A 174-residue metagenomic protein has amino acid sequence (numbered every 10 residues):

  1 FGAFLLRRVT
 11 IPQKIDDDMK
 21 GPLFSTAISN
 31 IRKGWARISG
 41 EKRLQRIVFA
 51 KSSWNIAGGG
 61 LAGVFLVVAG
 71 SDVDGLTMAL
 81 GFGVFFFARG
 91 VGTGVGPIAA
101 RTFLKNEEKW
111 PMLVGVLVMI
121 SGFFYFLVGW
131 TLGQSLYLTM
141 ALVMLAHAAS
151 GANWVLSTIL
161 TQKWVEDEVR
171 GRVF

Functional and structural regions predicted by a protein language model:
F1-A3, I56-G58, A69, T131 (+1 more regions): Hydrophobic alpha-helical membrane segments
F1-R7, R89: Symmetry-related core transmembrane helices of the 12-TM Major Facilitator Superfamily/SLC fold
L6-V9, A99: Junction motif at the cytosolic side of a transmembrane helix
R8-F49: Juxtamembrane intracellular "pre-TM" segments in multi-pass secondary transporters
R32, S39, G70-F174: C-terminal transmembrane bundle of multi-pass solute transporters/carriers
G40-G60, M144-A148: Pair of pore-lining "gating" transmembrane helices in MFS-fold secondary transporters
I56-L61, G94, I98: Small-residue-rich midsections of specific transmembrane alpha-helices
